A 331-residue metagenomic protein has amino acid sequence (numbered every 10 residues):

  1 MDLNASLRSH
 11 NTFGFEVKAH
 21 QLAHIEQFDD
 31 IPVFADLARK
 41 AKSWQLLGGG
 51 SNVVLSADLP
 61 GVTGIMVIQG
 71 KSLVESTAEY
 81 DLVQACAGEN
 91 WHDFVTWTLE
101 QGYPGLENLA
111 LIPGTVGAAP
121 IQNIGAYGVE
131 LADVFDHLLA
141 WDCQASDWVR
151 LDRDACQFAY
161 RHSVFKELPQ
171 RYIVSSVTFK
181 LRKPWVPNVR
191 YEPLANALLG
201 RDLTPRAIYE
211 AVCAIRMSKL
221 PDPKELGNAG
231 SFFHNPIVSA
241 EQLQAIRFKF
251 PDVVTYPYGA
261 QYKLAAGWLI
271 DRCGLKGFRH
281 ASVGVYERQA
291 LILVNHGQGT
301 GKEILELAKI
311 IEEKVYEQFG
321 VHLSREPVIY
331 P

Functional and structural regions predicted by a protein language model:
M1-A145: Anion-binding (especially nucleotide phosphate/pyrophosphate-binding) glycine-rich loop and adjoining beta-alpha core
L3-N4, R8-F15, V53, W148-V294 (+2 more regions): Phosphate/pyrophosphate- and phosphate-bearing ligand-binding catalytic cores of soluble enzymes
T98, V315, F319: Hydrophobic pocket-lining residues that define ligand/cofactor binding sites across diverse proteins
Y103, G301-I304: Beta-rich strand-turn-strand
